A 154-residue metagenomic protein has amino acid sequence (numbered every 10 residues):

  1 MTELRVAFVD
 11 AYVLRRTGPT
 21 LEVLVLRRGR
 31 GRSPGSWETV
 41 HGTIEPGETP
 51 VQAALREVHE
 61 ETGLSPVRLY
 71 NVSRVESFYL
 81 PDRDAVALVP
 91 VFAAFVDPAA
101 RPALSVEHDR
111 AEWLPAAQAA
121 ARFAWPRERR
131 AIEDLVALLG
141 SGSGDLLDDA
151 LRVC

Functional and structural regions predicted by a protein language model:
M1-V23: Conserved N-terminal beta-strand and adjoining loop/helix that marks the start of the Nudix/MutT-like hydrolase domain
L4-V6, G18, R32, D84-V86 (+1 more regions): A generic fold-level signal
V13-R15, R27, V91-F95: Short, well-ordered beta-strand micro-motif
T20-E60: Conserved Nudix-box catalytic region and its N-terminal flanking loop in Nudix hydrolases and closely related
E38, V86, W113: Short aromatic/basic micro-patch
H59, G63-A100: Active-site segment of metal-dependent pyrophosphate-handling enzymes, primarily the Nudix hydrolase catalytic core
V91-A93, R101-L135: NUDIX/MutT-family hydrolases
G140-V153: Short, charged, intrinsically disordered terminal tails
